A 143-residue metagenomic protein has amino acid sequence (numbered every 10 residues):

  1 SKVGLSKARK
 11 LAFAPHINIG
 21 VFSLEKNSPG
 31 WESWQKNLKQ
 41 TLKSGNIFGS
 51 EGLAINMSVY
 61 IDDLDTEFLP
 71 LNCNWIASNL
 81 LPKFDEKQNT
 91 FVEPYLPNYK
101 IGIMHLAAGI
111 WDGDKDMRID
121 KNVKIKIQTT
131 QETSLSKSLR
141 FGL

Functional and structural regions predicted by a protein language model:
V3-L143: A glycosyltransferase accessory/donor-loop signature
